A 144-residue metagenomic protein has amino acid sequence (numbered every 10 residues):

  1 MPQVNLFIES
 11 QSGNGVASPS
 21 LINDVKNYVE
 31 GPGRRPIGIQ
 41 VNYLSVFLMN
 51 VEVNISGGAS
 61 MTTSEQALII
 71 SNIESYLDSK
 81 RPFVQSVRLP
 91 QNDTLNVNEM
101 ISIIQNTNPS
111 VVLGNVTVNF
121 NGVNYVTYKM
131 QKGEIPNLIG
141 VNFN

Functional and structural regions predicted by a protein language model:
M1-D93: Carbohydrate-recognition loop of C-type lectin domains
A67-N144: An aromatic-glycine-centered, glycine-rich loop/turn in mixed alpha/beta architecture
